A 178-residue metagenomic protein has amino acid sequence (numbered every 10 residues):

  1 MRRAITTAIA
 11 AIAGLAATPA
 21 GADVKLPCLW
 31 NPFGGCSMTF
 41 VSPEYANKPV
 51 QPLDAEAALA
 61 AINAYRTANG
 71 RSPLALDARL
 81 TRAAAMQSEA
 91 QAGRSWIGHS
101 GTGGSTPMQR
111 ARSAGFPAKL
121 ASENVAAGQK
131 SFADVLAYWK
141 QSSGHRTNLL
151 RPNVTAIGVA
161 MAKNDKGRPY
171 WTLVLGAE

Functional and structural regions predicted by a protein language model:
M1-G98, S113, A133, T147 (+1 more regions): N-terminal targeting leaders of exported, membrane, and organelle-targeted proteins
I97-A126: Surface/interface-facing alpha-helical segments and adjacent flexible terminal/loop regions used for partner/assembly
K130: Acidic/aromatic-lined carbohydrate-recognition and catalytic surfaces of CAZymes acting on diverse glycans
